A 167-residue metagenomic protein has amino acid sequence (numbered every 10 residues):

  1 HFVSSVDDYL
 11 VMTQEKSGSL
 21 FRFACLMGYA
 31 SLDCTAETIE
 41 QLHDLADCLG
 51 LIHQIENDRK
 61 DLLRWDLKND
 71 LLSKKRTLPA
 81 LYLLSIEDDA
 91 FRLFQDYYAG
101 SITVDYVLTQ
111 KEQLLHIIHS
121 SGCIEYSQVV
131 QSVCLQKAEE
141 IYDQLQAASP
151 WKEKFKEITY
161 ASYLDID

Functional and structural regions predicted by a protein language model:
H1-D167: All-alpha prenyltransferase/terpene-synthase fold signal
